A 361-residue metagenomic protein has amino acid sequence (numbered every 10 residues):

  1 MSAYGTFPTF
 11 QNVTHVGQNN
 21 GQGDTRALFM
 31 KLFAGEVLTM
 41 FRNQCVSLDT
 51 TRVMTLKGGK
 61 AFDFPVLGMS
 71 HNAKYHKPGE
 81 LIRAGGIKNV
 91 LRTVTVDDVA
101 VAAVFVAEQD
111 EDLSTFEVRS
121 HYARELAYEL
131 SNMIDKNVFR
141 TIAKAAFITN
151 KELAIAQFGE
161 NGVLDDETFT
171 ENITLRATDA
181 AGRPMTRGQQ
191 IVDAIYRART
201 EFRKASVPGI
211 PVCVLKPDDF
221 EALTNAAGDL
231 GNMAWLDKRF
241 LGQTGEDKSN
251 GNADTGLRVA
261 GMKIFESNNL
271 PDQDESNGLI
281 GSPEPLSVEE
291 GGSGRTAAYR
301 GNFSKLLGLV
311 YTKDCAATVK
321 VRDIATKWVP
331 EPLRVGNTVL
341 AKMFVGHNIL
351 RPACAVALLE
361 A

Functional and structural regions predicted by a protein language model:
S2-L48, T55-K57, P65-L67, T93-T95 (+2 more regions): Sequence/fold signature of self-assembling virion shell proteins
G58-V90: N-terminal low-complexity, intrinsically disordered segments
K60-A61, P208-V212, G336: Short, surface-exposed beta-edge/turn micro-motifs
I87-L113: Short acidic, glycine/tyrosine-flanked loop/strand segments centered on an H-E-D-like triad
D98-V101, E125-L126, N337-A341: Oligomerization/assembly interface segments of phage tail-like spikes and tubes
D110-E201, L358-A361: Alpha-helical scaffold segments that mediate packing/assembly in large oligomeric complexes
A145, E152-A156, P208-G209, C213-N225 (+1 more regions): Internal, well-folded beta-alpha domain core
Q189-L236: Hydrophobic, aromatic-enriched interface-forming segments
